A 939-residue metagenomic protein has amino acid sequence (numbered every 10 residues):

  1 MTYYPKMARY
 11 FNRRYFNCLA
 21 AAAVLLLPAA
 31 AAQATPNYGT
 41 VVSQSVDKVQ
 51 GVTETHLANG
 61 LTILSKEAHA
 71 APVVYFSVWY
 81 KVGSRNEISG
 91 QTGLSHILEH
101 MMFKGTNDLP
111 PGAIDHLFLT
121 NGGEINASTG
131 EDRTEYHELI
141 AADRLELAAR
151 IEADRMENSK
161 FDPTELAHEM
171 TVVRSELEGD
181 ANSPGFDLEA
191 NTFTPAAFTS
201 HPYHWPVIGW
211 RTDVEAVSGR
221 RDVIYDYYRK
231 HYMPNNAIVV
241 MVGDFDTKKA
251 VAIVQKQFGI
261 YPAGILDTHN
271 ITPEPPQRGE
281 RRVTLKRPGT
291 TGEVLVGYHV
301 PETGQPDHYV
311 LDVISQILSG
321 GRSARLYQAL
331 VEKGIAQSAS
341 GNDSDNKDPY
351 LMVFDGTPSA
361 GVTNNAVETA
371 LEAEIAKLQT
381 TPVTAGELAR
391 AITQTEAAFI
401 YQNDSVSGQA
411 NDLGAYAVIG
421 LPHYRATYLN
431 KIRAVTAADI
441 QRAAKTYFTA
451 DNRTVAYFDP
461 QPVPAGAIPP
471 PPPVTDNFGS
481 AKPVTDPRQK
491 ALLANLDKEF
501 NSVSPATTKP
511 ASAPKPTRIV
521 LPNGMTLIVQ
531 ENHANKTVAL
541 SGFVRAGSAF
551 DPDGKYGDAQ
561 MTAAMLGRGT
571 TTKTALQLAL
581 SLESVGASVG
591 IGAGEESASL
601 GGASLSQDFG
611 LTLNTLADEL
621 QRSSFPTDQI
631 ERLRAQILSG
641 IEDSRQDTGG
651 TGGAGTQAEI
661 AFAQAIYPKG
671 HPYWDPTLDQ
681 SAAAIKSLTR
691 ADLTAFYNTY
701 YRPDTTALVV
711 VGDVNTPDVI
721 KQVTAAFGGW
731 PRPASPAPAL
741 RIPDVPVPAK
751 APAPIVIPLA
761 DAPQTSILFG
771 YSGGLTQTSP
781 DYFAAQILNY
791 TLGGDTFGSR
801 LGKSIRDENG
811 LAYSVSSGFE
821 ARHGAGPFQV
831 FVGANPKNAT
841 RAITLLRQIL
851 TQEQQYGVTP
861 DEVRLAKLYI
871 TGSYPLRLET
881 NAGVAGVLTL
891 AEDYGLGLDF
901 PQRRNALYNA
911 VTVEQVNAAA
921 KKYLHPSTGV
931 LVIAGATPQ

Functional and structural regions predicted by a protein language model:
T2-Q33: Gram-negative bacterial Sec-dependent N-terminal signal peptides
A31-L64, D246-K286, E293, Q328 (+4 more regions): Proteolytic maturation boundary segments
P36-E54, A196-A237, H269-E274, E302 (+8 more regions): Histidine-acidic residue clusters that define the catalytic metal-binding segment of zinc metallopeptidase domains
K66, A70-S89, G93-I97, P111-M156 (+14 more regions): M16 family metallopeptidases and their MPP-like homologs
M170, V223-K256, N452, D643 (+5 more regions): Non-catalytic, conformational "gating/processing" segments within enzyme and secreted inhibitor domains
V173-D180, P273-R287, A391-Q402, S604-L605 (+3 more regions): Short, conserved secondary-structure transition motifs
